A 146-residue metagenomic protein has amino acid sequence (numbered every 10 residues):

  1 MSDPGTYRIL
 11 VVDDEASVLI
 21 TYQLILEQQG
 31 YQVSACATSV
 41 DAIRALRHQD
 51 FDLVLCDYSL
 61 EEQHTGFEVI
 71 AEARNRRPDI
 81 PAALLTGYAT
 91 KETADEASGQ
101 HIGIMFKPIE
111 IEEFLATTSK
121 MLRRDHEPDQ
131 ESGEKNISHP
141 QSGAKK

Functional and structural regions predicted by a protein language model:
M1-L10, N75, E112-K146: Non-catalytic signal-transmission and effector/linker regions of two-component phosphorelay proteins
L10, A35-L53, E61: Acidic, metal-coordinating helix/loop segments flanking the phosphotransfer/catalytic sites of two-component signaling
D13-D14, K107: Acidic di-acidic motifs
E15, S59-E61: The short loop immediately C-terminal to the conserved phospho-acceptor aspartate in CheY-like receiver
A16-S34: Two-component/phosphorelay signaling modules centered on CheY-like receiver
R47-Q49, E72-I80, Q100: Conserved phosphotransfer cores of two-component systems
H64, E68, N75, Y88-F106 (+2 more regions): Alpha4 helix (beta4-alpha4-beta5 surface) of REC/receiver domains from two-component response regulators
